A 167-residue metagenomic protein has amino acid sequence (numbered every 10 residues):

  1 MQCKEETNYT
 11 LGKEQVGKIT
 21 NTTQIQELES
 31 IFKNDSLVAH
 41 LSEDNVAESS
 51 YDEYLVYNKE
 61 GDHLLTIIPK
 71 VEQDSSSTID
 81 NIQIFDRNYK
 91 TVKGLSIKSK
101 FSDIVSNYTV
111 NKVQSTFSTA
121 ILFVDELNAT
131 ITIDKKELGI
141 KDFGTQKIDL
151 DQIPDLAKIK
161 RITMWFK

Functional and structural regions predicted by a protein language model:
C3-F117, E126-L127, T145-K167: Short helix/turn-capping signatures at newly exposed starts of structured segments
T119-I121: An anionic, turn-rich surface loop/hairpin at beta-sheet edges that serves as a generic interaction/coordination patch
A129-K147: Long, compositionally biased
